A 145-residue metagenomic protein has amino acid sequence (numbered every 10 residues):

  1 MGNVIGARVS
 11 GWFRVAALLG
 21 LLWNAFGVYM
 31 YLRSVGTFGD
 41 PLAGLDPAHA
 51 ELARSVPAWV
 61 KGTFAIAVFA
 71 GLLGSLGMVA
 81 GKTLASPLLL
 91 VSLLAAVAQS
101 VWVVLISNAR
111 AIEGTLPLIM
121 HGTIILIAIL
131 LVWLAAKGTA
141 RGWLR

Functional and structural regions predicted by a protein language model:
M1-R145: Topology signature of small-to-medium multi-pass alpha-helical membrane proteins
